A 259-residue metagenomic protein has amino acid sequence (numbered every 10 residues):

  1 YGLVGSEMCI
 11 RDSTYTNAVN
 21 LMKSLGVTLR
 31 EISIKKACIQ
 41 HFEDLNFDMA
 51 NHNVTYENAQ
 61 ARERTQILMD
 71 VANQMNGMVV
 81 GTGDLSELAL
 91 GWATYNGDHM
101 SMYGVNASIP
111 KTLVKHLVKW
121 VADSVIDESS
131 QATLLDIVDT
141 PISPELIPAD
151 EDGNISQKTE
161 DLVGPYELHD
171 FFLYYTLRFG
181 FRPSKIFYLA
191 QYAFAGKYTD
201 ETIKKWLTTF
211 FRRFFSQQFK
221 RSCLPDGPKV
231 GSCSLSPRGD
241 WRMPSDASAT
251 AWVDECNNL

Functional and structural regions predicted by a protein language model:
Y1-I10: Single conserved hydrophobic/aromatic residue that forms the stacking wall/gate of nucleotide- or nucleobase-binding
S6, N17-T28, A37-L45, R62 (+8 more regions): Generic, well-ordered alpha-helical scaffold segments in large soluble proteins
S6, R30-K35, V80-G83, L88-Y95 (+2 more regions): Generic beta-strand/beta-sheet core signal
R11-T55, A61, E87, T133-L146: A conserved beta-strand->alpha-helix junction
S13-T14, R30-I34, Y56-E63, N106-P110 (+4 more regions): Catalytic cores of large soluble enzymes that bind and process phosphate-bearing ligands
L25, N46-D127, L146: Active-site adenylate/phosphate-handling loop in enzymes that bind or generate adenylated species
R30, V79-G81, K115-H116, D123-D139 (+1 more regions): Acidic/polar loop patches that form or flank catalytic/metal-binding clefts of enzymes that bind anionic ligands
N58, G97-M102, P144, A149-L259: Peripheral terminal appendages
